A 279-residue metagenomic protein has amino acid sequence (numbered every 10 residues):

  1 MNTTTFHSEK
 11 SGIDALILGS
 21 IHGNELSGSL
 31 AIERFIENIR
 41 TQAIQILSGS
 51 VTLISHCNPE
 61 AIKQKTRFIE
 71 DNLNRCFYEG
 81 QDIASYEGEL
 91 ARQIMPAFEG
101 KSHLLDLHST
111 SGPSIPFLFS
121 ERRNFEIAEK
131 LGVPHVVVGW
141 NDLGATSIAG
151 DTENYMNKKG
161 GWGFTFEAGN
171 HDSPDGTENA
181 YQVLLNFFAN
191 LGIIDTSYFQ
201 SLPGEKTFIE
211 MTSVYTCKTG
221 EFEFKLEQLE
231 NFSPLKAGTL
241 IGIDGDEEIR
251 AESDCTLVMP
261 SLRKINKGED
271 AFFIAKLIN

Functional and structural regions predicted by a protein language model:
M1-N279: Structured catalytic-domain cores with a bias toward divalent-metal coordination
